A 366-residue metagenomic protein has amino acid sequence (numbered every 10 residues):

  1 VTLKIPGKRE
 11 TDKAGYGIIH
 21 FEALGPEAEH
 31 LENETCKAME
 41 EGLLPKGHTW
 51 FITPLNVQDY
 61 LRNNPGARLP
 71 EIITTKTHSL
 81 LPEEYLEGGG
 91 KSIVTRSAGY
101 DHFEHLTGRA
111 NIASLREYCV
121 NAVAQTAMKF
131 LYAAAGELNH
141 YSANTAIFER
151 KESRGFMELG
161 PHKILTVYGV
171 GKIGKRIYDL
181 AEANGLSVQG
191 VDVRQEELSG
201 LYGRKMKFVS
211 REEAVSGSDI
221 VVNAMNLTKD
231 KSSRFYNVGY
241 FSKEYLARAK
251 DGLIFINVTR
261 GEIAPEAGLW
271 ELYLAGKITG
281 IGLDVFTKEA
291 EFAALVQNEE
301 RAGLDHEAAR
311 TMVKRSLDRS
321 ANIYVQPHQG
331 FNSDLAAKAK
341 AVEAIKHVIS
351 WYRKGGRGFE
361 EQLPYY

Functional and structural regions predicted by a protein language model:
T2, L44-P65, V209: A short, well-structured beta->alpha microelement
T2-T35, S114, Y118-T126, H140-N144 (+4 more regions): C-terminal helix-to-coil terminal segments
N63-G66, L86, E213-V215, Y245 (+1 more regions): Structural alpha-helical scaffold elements that stabilize or flank donor/cofactor-binding regions in carbohydrate
A67-A143, R154-E158: Phosphate/diphosphate ligand-binding glycine-rich loop within oxidoreductases
E87-S92, G108-A110, L186, K250-L253 (+2 more regions): A short helix->loop->beta-strand "cap" motif at the edges of active sites that frequently abuts
Y141-R176, G203: Glycine-rich NAD(P)-binding loop of Rossmann-like domains
Q189: Conserved beta-strand positions in the Rossmann-like core of class I SAM-dependent methyltransferases
Q195-H306: Rossmann-like adenosine-cofactor binding region
